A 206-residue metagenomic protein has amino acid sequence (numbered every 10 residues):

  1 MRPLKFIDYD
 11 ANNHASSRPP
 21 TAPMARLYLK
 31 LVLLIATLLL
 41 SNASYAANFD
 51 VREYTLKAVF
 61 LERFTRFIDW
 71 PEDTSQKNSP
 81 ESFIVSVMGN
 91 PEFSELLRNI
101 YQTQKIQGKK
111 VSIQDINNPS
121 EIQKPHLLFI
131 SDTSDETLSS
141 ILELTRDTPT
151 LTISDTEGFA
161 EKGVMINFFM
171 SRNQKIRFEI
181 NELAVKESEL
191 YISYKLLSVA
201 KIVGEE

Functional and structural regions predicted by a protein language model:
R2-Y9, H14-A15, P19-L31, S44-E206: Short hydrophobic alpha-helices and adjacent helix-cap/hinge residues
A36-S44: Hydrophobic h-region of N-terminal signal peptides that target proteins for export in Gram-negative bacteria
